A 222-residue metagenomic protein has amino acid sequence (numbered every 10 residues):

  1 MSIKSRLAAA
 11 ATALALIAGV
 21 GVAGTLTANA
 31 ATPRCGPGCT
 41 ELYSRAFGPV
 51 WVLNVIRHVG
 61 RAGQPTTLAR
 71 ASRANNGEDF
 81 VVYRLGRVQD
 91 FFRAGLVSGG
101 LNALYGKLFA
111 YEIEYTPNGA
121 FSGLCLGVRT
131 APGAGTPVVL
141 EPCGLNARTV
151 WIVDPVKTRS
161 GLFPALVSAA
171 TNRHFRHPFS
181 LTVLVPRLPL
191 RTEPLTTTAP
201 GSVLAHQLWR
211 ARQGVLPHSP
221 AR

Functional and structural regions predicted by a protein language model:
M1-A30: Secretory targeting and sorting signals
A31-R222: Lectin-like carbohydrate-binding module/patch detector with strong preference for beta-trefoil
